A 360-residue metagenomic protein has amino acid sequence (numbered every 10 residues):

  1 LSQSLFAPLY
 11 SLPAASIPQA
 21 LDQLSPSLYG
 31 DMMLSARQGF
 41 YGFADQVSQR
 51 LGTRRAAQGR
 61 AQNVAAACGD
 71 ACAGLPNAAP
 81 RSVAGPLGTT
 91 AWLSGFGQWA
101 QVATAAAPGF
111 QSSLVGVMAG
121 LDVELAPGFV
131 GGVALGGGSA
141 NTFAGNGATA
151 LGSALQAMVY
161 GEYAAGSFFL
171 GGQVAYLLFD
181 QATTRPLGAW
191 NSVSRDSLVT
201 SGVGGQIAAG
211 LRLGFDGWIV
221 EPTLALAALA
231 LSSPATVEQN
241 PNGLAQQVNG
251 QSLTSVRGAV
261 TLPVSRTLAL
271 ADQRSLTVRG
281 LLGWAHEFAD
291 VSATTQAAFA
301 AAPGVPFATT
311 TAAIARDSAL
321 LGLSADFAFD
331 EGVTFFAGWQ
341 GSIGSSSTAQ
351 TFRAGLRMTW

Functional and structural regions predicted by a protein language model:
L1-S2: Hydrophobic, aromatic-lined core segments that form the binding pocket/scaffold for planar heteroaromatic ligands
F6-I219, S324, F336-W360: Outer membrane beta-barrel translocator domains of Type V secretion systems
A91-W92, P222-L226, V278-G283: Extended hydrophobic secondary-structure segments that form protein cores and membrane-embedded regions
G97-W99, G138-A140, A227-L229, L282-E287: Short, internal active-site loops enriched in acidic
A105-S113, T142-A150, D180-V199, S232-T254 (+1 more regions): Solvent-exposed, glycine/polar-rich loop segments of beta-barrel outer-membrane systems
A165, L211-F215, L226, A230-S232 (+1 more regions): Short, well-ordered alpha-helical segments in soluble proteins
V203, Q247-W360: Outer membrane beta-barrel transmembrane domains
G205-A208, E221-L229, P234, Q239 (+2 more regions): Outer-membrane beta-barrel porins/channels
